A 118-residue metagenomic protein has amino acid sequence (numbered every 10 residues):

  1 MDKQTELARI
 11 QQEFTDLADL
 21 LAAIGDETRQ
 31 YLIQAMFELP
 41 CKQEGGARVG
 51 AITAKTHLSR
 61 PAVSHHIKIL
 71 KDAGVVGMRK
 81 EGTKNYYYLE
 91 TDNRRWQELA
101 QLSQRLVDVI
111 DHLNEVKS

Functional and structural regions predicted by a protein language model:
D2-L17, Q34-K42, E90-S118: Amphipathic alpha-helical dimerization/coiled-coil segments that flank or bridge DNA-binding/regulatory modules
Q4, G25, K68-K71, K80: Structured catalytic/translocation cores of nucleotide/phosphate-coupled proteins
T15-S59, T83-R94: N-terminal helix-turn-helix DNA-binding core of bacterial DNA-binding proteins
Q34, H65-H66: Base-recognition residues in the alpha-helical recognition helix of bacterial helix-turn-helix
A47-R48, I69, A73, V107-D111 (+1 more regions): Functionally engaged cysteine thiol sites
T53-A54, H65, K71-D72: Alpha-helical residues within the helix-turn-helix
K71-G82, Y88-E90: Beta-hairpin "wing" of winged helix-turn-helix
